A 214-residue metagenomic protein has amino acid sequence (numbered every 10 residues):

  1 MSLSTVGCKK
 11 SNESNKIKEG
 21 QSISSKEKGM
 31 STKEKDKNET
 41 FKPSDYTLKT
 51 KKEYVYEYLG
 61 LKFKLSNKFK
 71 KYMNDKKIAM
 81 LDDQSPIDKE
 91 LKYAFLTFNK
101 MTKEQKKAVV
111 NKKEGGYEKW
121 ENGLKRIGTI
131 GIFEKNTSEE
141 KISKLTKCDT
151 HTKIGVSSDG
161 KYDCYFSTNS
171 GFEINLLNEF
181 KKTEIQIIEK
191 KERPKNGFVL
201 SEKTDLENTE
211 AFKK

Functional and structural regions predicted by a protein language model:
S4-G7: C-terminal motif of bacterial Sec signal peptides marking the signal peptidase cleavage site
K9-L65, F198-K213: N-terminal, intrinsically disordered, polar/charged segments of Gram-positive cell-envelope systems that serve as
T47, V55-L59, K70-M73, E118 (+2 more regions): Compositionally biased, intrinsically disordered low-complexity regions enriched in proline and serine
K62-I78: N-terminal secretory signal peptides
D75-A211: Conserved polar/disulfide-associated segments of primarily extracytoplasmic proteins
